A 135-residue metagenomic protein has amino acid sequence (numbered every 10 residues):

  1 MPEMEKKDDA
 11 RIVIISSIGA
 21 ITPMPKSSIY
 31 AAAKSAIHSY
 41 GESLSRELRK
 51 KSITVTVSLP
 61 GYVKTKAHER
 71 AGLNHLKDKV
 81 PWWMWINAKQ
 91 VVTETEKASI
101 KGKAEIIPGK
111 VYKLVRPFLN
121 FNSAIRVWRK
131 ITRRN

Functional and structural regions predicted by a protein language model:
M1-K6, S45-R46: Amphipathic alpha-helical dimer-interface segment in Rossmann-like NAD(P)H-dependent oxidoreductases
V13, V55-S58, H68: Hydrophobic structural elements of the Rossmann-like NAD(P)H-binding subdomain that define the short-chain
S17: Residue(s) in the substrate-gating loop at a strand-loop-helix junction that position the organic substrate next
M24-S28: Active-site loop immediately N-terminal to the catalytic Tyr-X3-Lys motif of short-chain dehydrogenase/reductase
A33: Active-site helix of classical SDR
A36-L48, S58: Hydrophobic alpha-helix immediately C-terminal to the catalytic Tyr-X-X-X-Lys motif of short-chain
V57, D78-L114: C-terminal helical subdomain
P60-R70, N74: Short, flexible catalytic-loop segment of classical short-chain dehydrogenase/reductase
